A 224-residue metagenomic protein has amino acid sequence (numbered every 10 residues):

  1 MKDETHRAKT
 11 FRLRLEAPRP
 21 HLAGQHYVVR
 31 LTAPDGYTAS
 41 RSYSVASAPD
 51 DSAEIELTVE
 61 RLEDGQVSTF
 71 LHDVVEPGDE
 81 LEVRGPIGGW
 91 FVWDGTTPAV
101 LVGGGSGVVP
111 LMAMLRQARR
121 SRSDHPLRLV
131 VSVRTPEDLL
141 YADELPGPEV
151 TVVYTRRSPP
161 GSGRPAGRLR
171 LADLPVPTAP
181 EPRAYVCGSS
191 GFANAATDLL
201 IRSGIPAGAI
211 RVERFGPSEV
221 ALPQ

Functional and structural regions predicted by a protein language model:
M1-D79, V133-T135, Y154-R157: Ferredoxin-reductase
A53, T58-Q224: FNR/FR-type flavoprotein reductase catalytic core
